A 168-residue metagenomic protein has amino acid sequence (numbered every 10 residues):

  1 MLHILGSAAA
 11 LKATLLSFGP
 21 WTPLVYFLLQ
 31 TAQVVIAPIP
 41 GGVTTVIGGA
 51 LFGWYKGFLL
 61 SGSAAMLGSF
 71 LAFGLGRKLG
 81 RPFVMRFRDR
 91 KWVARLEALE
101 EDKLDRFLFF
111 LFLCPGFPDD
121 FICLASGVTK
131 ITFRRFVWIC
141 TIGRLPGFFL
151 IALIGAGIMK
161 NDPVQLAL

Functional and structural regions predicted by a protein language model:
M1-L28, Y55, S61-F121, V128-R134 (+1 more regions): Membrane-interfacial helix-loop-helix
Q30-K56, P115-C123, R144-F148: Transmembrane helix boundary and interhelical junction motifs in multipass membrane proteins
Q33, A64, G68, I139-G143: Alpha-helical transmembrane segments of multi-pass membrane proteins
Q33-A37, A72, L111-F112, I151 (+1 more regions): Structural signal for membrane-spanning alpha-helices in multi-pass inner-membrane proteins, emphasizing helix cores
T45-V46, F73, L124, C140 (+1 more regions): Transmembrane alpha-helix boundary and packing residues in multipass membrane permease domains and related
A125-L145: Hydrophobic alpha-helical transmembrane segments and immediately flanking/interface helices in integral membrane
C140-L168: C-terminal membrane module of polytopic membrane proteins
